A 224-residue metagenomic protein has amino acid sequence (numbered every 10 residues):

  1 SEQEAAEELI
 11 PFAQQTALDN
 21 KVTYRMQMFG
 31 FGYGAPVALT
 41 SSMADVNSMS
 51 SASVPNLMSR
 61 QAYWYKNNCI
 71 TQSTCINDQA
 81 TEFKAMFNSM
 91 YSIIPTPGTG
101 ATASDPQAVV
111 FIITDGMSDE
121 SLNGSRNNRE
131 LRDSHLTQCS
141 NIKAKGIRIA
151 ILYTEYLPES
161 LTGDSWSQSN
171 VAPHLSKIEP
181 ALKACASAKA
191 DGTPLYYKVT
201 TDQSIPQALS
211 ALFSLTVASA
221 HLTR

Functional and structural regions predicted by a protein language model:
S1-R224: P/S/T/G-enriched low-complexity
